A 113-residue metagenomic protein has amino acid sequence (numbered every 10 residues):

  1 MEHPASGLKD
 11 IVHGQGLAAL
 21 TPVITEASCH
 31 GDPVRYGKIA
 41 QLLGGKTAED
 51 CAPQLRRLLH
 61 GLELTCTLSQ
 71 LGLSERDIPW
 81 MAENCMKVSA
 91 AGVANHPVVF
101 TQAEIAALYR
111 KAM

Functional and structural regions predicted by a protein language model:
M1-Q54: Active-site segments that bind and position negatively charged phosphate/pyrophosphate groups
Y36, A40-M113: C-terminal charged capping/lid subdomain of soluble metabolic enzymes
